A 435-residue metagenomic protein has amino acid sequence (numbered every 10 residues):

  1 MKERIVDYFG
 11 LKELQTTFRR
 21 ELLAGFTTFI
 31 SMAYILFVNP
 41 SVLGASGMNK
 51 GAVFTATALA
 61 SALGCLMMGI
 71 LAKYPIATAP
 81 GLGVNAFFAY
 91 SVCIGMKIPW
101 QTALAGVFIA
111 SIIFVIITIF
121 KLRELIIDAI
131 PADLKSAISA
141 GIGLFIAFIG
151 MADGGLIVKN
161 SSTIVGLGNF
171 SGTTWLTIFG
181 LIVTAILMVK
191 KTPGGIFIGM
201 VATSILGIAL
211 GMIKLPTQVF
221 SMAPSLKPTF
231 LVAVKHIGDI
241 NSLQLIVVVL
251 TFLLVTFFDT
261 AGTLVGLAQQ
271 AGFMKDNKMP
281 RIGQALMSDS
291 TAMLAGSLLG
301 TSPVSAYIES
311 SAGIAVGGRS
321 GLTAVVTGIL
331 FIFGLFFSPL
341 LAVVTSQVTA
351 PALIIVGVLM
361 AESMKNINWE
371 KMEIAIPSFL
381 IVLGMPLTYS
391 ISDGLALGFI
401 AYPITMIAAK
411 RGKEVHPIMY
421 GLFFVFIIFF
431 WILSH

Functional and structural regions predicted by a protein language model:
M1-A52, V165-L167, M200-G283, F426-I428: Helix-loop-helix hairpins and the membrane-proximal interhelical loops of multi-pass alpha-helical transport proteins
K2-N39, A60-S61, G81-Y90, I94-I142 (+1 more regions): Helix-loop-helix junctions within the multi-pass membrane cores of secondary transporters/permeases
G47-L66: Loop-to-helix transition at the N-terminal end of transmembrane alpha-helices
K50-G51, I76, W100, I391: Membrane-helix interface/capping residues of multi-pass secondary transporters
G64-A77, A185-K191, T251-D259, D289-L299 (+3 more regions): Transmembrane alpha-helix interface/packing and boundary motifs in multi-pass membrane proteins, characterized by
M96-A209, I213, V325-H435: Membrane-embedded alpha-helical modules
G172, V234-D239, N277-M279, T323 (+1 more regions): Short, motif-level signal for alpha-helix interfacial/capping segments enriched in acidic residues and aromatics/proline
